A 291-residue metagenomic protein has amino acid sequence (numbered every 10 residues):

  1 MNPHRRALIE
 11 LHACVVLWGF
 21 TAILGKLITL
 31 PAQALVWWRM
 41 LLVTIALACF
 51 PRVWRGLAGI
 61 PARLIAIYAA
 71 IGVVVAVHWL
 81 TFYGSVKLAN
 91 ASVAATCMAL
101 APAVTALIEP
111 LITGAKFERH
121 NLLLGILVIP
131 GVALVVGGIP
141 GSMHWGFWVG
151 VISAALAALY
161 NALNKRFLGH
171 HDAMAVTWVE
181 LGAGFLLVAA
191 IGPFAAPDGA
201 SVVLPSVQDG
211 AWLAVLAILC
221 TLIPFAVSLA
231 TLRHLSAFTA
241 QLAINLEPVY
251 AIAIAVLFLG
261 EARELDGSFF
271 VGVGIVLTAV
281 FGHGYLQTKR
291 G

Functional and structural regions predicted by a protein language model:
M1-W37, I45, V73, V77 (+3 more regions): Glycine-/small-residue-enriched transmembrane alpha-helix faces in small-molecule transporters and effluxers
L8, R63-A70, K116-V128, F147-V151 (+1 more regions): Cytoplasmic-side transmembrane-helix entry/capping segments in multi-pass membrane proteins
V15, M40-T44, A99-A103, G125-V128 (+6 more regions): Residue-level recognition of pore/gate-forming positions within transmembrane alpha-helices of multi-pass
V16-F20, L24-L27, F50, A69-G84 (+7 more regions): Hydrophobic alpha-helical transmembrane segments of multi-pass membrane transport proteins, especially secondary
I28, L35, S85, L111-T113 (+6 more regions): Hydrophobic/aromatic residues within transmembrane alpha-helices of multi-pass small-molecule transporters
P31-Q33, N90, K116-F117, D172-A173 (+1 more regions): A helix-boundary/kink motif common to multi-pass secondary transporters, especially Major Facilitator Superfamily
W38, A94-L100, L163-L186, T221-L257: Helix-helix packing/entry segments at the starts of transmembrane helices
L47, P51, A69, F117-G137 (+3 more regions): Hydrophobic transmembrane alpha-helices of multi-pass small-molecule transport proteins
